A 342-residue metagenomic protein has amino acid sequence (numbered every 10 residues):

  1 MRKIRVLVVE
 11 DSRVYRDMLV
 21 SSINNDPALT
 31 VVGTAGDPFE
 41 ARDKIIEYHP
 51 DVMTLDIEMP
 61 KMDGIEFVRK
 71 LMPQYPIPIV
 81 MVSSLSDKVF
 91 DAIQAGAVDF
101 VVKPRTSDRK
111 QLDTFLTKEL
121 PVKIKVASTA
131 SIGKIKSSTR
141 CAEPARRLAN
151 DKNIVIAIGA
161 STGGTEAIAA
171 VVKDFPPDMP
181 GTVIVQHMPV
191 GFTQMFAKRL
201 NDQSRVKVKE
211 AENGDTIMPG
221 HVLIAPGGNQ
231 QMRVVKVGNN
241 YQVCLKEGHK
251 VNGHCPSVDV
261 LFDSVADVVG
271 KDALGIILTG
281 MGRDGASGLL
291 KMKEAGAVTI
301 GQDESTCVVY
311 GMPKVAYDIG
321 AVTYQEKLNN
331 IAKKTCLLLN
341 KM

Functional and structural regions predicted by a protein language model:
R2-L7, R13-N24, A28, F39-E40 (+2 more regions): Conserved acid/base catalytic micro-environments in cytosolic active-site loops
G36: Conserved residues in the N-terminal Rossmann fold of short-chain dehydrogenase/reductase
